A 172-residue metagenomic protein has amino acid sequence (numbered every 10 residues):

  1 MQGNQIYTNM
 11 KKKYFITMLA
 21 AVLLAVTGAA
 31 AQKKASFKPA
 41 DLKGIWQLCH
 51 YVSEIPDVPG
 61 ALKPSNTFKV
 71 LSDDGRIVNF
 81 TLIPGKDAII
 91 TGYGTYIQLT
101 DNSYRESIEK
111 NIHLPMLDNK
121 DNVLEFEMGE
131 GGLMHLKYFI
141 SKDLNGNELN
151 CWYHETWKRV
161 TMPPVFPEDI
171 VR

Functional and structural regions predicted by a protein language model:
M1-F37: Bacterial Sec-dependent N-terminal signal peptides
A29-T91, R105-R172: Lipid interaction determinants
G94: Phosphoinositide-binding peripheral membrane targeting modules
